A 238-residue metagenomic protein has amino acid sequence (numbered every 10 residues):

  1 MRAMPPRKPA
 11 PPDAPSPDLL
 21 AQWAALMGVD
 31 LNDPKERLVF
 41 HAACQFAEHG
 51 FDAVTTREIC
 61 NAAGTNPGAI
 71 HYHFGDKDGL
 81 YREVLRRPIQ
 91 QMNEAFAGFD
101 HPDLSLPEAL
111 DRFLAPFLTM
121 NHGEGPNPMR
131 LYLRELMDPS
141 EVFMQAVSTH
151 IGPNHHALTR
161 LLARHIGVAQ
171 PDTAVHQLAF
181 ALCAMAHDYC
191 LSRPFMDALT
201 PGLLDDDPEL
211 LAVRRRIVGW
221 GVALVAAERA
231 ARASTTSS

Functional and structural regions predicted by a protein language model:
M1-W23, R112-G123, G152-V175, M185-S238: C-terminal peripheral helix-coil segments that are non-catalytic and often amphipathic
L31, K35-A43: Short, leucine-enriched amphipathic alpha-helices that occur as contiguous helical runs
R37, Q45-G79, E83, R87: Helix-turn-helix
K77, V84, P88, E124 (+4 more regions): Hydrophobic/aromatic residues within well-ordered alpha-helical segments
E83, A97-N127, D172-L182: Hydrophobic alpha-helical connector segments
P88, M92-F96: Conserved phosphoryl-transfer catalytic core
G123-S148, R193-L199: Amphipathic alpha-helical segments used for helix-helix packing
